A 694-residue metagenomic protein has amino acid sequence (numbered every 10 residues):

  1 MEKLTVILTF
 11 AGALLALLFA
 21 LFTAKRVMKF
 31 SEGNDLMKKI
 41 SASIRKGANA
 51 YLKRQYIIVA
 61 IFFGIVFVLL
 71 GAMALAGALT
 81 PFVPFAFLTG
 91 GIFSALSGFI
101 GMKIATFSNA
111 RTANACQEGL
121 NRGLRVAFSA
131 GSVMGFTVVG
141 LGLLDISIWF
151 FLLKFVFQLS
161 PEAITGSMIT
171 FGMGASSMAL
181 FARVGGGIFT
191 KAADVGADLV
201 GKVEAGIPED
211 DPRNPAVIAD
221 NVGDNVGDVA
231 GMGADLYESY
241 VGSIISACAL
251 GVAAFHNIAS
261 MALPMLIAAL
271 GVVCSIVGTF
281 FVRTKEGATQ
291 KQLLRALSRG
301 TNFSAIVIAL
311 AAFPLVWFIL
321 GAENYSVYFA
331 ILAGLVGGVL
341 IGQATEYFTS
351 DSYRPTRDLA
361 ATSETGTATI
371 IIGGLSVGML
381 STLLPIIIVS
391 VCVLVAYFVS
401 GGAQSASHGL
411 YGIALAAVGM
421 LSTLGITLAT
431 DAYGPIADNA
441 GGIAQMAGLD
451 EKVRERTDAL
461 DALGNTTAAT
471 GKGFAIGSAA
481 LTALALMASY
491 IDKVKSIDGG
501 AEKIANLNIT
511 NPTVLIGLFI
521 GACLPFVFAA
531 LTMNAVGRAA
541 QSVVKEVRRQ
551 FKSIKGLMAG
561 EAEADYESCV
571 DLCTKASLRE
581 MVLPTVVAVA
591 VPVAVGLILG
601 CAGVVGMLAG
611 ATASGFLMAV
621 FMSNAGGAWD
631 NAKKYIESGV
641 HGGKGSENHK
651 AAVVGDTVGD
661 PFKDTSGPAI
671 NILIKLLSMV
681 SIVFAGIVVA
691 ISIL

Functional and structural regions predicted by a protein language model:
M1-L694: Hydrophobic packing and interface segments
